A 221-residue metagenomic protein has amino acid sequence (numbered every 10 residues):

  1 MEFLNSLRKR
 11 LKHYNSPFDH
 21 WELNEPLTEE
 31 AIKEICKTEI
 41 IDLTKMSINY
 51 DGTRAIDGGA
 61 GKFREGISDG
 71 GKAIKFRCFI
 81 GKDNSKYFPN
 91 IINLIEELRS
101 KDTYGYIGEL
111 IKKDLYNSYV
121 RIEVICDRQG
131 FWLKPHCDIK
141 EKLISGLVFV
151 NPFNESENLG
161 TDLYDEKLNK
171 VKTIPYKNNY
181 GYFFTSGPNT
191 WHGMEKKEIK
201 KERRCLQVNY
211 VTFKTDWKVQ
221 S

Functional and structural regions predicted by a protein language model:
M1-E2, S221: Membrane-proximal basic amphipathic "stem/tether" segments
F3, K9-L110: Non-heme Fe(II)/2-oxoglutarate
F18, Y119, S156-N158: Short secondary-structure junction motifs
N49-T53, R121-C126: Short linear loop/turn motifs
E96, D114-Y116, P135-I139: Short, conserved, surface-exposed binding loops centered on an aromatic residue
Y104, K113-L115, Q129: Structured alpha/beta reader/binder surfaces that contact nucleic acids or chromatin modification marks
K112-E123: A short coil-to-beta-strand element that immediately follows conserved catalytic motifs
I125, G130-L143, V150-S221: Catalytic core of Fe(II)/2-oxoglutarate
